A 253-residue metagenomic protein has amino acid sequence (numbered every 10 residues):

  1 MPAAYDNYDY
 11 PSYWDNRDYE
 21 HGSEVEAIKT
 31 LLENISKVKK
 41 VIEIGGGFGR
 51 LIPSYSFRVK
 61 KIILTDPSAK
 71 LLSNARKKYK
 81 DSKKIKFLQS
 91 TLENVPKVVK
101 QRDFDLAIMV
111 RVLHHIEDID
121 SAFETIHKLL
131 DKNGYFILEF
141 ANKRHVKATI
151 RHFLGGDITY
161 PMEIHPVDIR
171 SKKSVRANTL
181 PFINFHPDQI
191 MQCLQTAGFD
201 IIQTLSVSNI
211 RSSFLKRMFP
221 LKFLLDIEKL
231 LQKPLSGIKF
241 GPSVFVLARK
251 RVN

Functional and structural regions predicted by a protein language model:
M1-S36, R50-S54, L71-N74, L225-D226: Conserved class I S-adenosyl-L-methionine
V38-G47: Conserved class I S-adenosyl-L-methionine
F48-V95: Class I SAM-dependent methyltransferase SAM/SAH-binding core
I108: A conserved beta-strand element that flanks and buttresses the S-adenosyl-L-methionine
D120-Y135: A short glycine-rich, Lys/Arg-flanked "PGG" loop and its adjoining helix->strand segment in the class I
I137-H165: Conserved class I S-adenosyl-L-methionine
F140, S174-Q189: Acceptor-substrate binding/catalytic loop of class I
I158, I183, P187-Q192, I202-N253: A C-terminal cap/extension of S-adenosyl-L-methionine-dependent methyltransferases that defines the acceptor-substrate
